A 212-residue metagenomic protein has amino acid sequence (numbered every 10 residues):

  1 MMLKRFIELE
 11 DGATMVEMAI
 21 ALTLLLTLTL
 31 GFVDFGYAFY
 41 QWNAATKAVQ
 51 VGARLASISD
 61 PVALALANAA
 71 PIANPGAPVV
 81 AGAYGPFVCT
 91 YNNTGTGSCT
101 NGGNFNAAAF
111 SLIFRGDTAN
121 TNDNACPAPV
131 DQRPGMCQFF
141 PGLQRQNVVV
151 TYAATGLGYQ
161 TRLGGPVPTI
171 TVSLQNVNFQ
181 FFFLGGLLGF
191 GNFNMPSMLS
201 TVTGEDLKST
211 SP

Functional and structural regions predicted by a protein language model:
M1-D11: N-terminal leader/signal peptides at the extreme start of proteins
V16-V33: Alpha-helical hydrophobic helix detector
L30-V33, Y37, A53-S57: Short amphipathic alpha-helical interface segments enriched in basic and hydrophobic/aromatic residues, used as
D34-T46, P61-V62: Membrane-proximal amphipathic alpha-helices that sit immediately adjacent to an N-terminal transmembrane/signal-anchor
Q50-P212: Short, conserved structural patches
